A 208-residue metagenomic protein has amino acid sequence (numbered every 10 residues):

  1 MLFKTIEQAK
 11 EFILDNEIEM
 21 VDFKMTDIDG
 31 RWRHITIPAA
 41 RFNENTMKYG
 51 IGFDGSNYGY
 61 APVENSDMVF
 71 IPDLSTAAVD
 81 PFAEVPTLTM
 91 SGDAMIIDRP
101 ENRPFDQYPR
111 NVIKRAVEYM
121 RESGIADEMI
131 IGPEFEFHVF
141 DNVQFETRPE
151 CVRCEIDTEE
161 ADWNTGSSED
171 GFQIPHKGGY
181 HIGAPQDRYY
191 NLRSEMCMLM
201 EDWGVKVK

Functional and structural regions predicted by a protein language model:
M1-K208: Glycine-rich, acidic/polar active-site loops that bind/position phosphate-bearing ligands
